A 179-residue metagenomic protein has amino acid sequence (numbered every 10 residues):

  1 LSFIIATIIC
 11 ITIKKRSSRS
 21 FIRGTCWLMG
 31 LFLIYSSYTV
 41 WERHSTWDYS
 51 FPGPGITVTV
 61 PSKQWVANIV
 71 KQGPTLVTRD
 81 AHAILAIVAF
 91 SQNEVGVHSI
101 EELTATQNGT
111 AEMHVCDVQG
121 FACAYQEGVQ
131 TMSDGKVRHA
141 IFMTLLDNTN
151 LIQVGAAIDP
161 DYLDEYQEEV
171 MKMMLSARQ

Functional and structural regions predicted by a protein language model:
L1-K14: Membrane-embedded alpha-helical segments of integral membrane proteins
R19-W41: Internal/C-terminal transmembrane anchor helices
R43-Y49, K71-T75, Q119-V129: Short, hydrophobic/aromatic-rich segments at coil-to-beta transitions
Y49, Q64-I69, L76-T78, G109-D117 (+1 more regions): Short, exposed beta-strand/loop patches in secreted or surface proteins that constitute
P52-E102, V129-G135: Secretory pathway targeting signatures of secreted, lumenal, and periplasmic proteins
T59-K63, R79-H82, Q119-F121, L145-L151: Short, solvent-exposed coil/turn segments at beta-strand boundaries
S62-A67, Q107, N150-Q179: Surface-exposed amphipathic alpha-helical segments
E101-T149: Signature of long, low-cysteine stretches enriched in small and polar/charged residues
